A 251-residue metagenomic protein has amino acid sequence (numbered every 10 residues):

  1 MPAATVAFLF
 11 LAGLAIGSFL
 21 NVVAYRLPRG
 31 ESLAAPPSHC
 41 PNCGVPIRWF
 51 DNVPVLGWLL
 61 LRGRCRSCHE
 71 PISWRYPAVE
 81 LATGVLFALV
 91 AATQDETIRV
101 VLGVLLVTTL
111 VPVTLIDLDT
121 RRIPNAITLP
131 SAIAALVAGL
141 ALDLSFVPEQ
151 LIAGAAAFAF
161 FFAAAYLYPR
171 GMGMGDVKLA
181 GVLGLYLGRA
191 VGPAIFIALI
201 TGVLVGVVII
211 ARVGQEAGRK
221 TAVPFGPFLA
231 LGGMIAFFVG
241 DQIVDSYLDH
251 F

Functional and structural regions predicted by a protein language model:
M1-A15, A91, L136-L142, G232-F251: Hydrophobic alpha-helical transmembrane segments
L9, R99-V207, A211, D245-F251: Functional transmembrane core segments of multi-pass inner-membrane proteins
G17, D176, P224: Short, conserved phosphate/pyrophosphate- and ester-handling motifs at nucleotide-, phospho-/glycolipid
F19, L81-T93, V111, A135-A138 (+1 more regions): Membrane-embedded alpha-helical segments in integral membrane proteins
L20-R75, F225: Membrane-proximal soluble regions of multi-pass membrane proteins
S73-E80, N125: Select subsegments of transmembrane alpha-helices in polytopic membrane proteins, especially boundary-proximal
V208-I235: Interfacial loop-to-transmembrane junctions
